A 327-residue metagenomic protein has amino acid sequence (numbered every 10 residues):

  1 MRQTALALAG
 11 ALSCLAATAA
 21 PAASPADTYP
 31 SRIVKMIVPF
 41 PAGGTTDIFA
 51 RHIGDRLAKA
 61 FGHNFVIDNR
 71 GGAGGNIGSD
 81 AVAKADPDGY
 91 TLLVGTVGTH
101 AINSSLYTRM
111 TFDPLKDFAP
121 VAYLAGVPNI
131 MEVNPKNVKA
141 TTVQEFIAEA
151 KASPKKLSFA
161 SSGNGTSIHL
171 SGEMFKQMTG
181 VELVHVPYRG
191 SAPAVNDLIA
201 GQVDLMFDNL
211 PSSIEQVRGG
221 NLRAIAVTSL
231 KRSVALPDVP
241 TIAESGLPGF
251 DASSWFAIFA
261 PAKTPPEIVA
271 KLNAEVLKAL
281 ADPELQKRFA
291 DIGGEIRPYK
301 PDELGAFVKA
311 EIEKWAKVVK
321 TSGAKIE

Functional and structural regions predicted by a protein language model:
M1-S31, I326-E327: Short, low-complexity disordered leader/linker segments with a strong preference for bacterial N-terminal type II
A22-K116, K156, G180-L205, Q216 (+3 more regions): N-terminal (or domain-start) structured segment
S24-A26, D117-V121, A243-G249: Short beta-strand/turn micro-motifs at beta-sheet edges
S31-I33, M178-T179, R218, T241 (+1 more regions): An extracytoplasmic/periplasmic, membrane-proximal ligand-sensing/linker region
K84-Y90, S105-P193, I242, W255-R288: Hinge/capping helix and adjacent helix->loop/strand transition within the periplasmic-binding protein
V94-T99, S161, S191, D208-S213 (+3 more regions): Beta->alpha turn/N-cap motifs
H100-R109, H169, M174-M178, L205-V239: A ligand-binding cleft/hinge motif common to bilobed small-molecule-binding domains
G126, S212-A281, A310-E313: C-terminal lobe and pocket-closing loops of periplasmic/extracytoplasmic Venus-flytrap solute-binding proteins
